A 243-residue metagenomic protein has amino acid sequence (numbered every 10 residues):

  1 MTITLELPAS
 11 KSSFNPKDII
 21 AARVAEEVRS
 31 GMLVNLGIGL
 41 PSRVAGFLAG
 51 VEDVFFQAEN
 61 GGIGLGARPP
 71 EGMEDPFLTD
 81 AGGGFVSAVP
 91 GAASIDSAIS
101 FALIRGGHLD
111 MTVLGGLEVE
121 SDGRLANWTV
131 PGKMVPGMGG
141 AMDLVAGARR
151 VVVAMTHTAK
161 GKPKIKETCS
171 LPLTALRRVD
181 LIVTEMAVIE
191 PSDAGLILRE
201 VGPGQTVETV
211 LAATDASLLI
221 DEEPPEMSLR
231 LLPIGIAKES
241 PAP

Functional and structural regions predicted by a protein language model:
M1-L33, S42, G46-V54, L65 (+1 more regions): N-terminal glycine-/serine-/threonine-rich phosphate-binding loop
T2-S12, P16-I19, P70-P241: Conserved phosphate- and dinucleotide-binding cores of soluble alpha/beta proteins, encompassing both enzyme active
G39-L40, G202: Short beta->alpha linker loops
L40-P41, G62, V119: Alpha-helix capping/helix-boundary segments
F55-G64, V152-T156: Short internal beta-strands
